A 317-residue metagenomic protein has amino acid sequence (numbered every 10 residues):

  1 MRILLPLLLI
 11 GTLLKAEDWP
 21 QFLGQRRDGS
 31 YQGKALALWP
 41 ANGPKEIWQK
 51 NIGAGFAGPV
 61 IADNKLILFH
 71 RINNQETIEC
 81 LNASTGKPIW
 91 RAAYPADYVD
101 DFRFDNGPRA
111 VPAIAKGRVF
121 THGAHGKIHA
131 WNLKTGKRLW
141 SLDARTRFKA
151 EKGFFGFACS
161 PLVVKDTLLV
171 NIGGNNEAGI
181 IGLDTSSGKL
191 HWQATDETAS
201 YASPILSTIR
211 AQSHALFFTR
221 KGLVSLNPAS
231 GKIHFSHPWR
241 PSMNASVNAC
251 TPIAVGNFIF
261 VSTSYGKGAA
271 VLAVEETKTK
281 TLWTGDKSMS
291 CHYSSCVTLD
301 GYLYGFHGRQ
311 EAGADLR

Functional and structural regions predicted by a protein language model:
I3-T12: Sec-dependent N-terminal signal peptides
A16-R317: Noncatalytic, solvent-exposed loop/strand surfaces of beta-propeller-type extracellular/periplasmic domains
